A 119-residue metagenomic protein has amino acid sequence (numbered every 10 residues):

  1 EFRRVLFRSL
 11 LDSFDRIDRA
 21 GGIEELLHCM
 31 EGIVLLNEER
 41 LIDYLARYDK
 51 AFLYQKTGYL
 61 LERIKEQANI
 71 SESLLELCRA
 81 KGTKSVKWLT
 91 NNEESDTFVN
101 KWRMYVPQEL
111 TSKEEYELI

Functional and structural regions predicted by a protein language model:
E1-L6: Short, small-residue-biased leader/transition segments that mark boundaries at the very start of proteins
L10: Conserved binding/catalytic microenvironments
F14: ATP/pyrophosphate-binding catalytic subdomain of soluble kinases
D18-R47: A mid-sequence, solvent-exposed acidic-amphipathic segment
R40-I119: Structured mid-to-C-terminal alpha-helical surface segments
